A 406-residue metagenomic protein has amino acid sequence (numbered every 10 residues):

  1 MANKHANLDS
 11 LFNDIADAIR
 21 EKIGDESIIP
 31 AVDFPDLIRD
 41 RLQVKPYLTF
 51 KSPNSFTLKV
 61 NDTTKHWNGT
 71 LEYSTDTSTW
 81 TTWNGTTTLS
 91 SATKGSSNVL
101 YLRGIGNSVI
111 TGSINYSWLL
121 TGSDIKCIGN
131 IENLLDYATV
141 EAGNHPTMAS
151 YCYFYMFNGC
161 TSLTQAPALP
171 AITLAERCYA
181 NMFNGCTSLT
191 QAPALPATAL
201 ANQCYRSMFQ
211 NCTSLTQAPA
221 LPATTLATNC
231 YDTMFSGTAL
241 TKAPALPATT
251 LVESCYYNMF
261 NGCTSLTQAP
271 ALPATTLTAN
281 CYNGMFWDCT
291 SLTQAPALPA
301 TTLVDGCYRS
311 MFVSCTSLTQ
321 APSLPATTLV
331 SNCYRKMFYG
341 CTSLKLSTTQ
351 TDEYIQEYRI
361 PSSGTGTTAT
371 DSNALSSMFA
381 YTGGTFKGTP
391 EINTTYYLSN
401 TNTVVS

Functional and structural regions predicted by a protein language model:
N3, N7, D14, D25-S406: Negatively charged
I15-I19: A short amphipathic alpha-helical interaction element
